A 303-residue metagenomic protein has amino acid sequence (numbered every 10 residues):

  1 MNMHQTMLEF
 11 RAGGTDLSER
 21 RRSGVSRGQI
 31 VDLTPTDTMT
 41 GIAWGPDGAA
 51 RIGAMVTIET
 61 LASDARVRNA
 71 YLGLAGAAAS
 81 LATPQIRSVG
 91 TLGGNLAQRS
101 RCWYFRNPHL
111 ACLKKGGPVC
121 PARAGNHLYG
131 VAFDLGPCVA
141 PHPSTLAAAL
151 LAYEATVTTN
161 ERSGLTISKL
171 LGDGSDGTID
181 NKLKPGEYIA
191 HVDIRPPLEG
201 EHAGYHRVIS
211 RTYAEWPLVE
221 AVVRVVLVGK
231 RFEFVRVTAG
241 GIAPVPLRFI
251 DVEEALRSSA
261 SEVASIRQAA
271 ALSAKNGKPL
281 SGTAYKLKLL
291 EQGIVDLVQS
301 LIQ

Functional and structural regions predicted by a protein language model:
M1-Q303: C-terminal structural segment of proteins
